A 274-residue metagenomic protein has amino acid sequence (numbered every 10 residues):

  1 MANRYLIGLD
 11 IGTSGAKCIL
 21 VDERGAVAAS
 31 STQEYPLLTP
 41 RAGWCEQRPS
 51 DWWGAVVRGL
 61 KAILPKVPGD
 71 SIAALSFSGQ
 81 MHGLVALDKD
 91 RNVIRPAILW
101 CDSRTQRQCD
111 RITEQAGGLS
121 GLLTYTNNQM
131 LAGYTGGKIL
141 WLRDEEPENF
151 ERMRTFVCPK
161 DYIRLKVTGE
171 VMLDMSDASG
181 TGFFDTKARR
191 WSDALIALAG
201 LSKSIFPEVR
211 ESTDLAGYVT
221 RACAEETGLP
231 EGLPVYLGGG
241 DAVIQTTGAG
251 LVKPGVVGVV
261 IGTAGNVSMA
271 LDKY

Functional and structural regions predicted by a protein language model:
M1-R95, T124, R152, A224-E225 (+1 more regions): N-terminal glycine/serine-rich phosphate-binding loop of ATP-dependent small-molecule kinases, especially carbohydrate
I11-T13, R24, L122-G240: Gly/Ser/Thr-rich active-site cleft segment
W44, W52-W53, W100, W141 (+1 more regions): Signature tryptophan residues that serve as conserved aromatic anchors
W53-V57, K61, Q106, D110 (+1 more regions): Generic alpha-helical structural signal
A62-P65, D144-E148, V243-Q245: Short alpha-helical segments and helix-capping/turn motifs at coil-helix boundaries
L84-I112, R152-M153, V157-S192, L233-Y274: Glycine-rich phosphate-binding loop of actin/hexokinase-like ATP-binding domains
L87-V93, Q115-T126, I139-L142: Acidic/polar active-site rim loop that often engages polyanionic ligands
